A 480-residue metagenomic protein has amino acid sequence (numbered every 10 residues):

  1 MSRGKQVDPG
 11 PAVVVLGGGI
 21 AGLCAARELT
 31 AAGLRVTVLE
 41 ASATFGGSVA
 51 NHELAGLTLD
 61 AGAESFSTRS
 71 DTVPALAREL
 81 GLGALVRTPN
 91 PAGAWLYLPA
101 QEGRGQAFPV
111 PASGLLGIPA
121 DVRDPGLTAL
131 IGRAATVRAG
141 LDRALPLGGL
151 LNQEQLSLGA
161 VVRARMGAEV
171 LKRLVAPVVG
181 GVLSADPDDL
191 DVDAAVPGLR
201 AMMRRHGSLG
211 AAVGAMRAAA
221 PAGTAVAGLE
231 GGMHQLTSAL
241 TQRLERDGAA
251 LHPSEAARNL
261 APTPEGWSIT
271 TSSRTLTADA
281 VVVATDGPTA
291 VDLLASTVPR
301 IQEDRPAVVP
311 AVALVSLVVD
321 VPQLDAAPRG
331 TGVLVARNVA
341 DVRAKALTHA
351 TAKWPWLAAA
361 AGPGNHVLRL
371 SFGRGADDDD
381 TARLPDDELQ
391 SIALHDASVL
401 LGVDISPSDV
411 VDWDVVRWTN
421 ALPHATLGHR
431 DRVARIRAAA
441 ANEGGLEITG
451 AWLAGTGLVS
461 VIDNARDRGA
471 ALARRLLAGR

Functional and structural regions predicted by a protein language model:
S2, D8, A32, A256-L368 (+3 more regions): Mid-domain catalytic core of redox enzymes that form a hydrophobic substrate pocket/lid adjacent to a catalytic redox
R3-Q6, A112-L115, L347-R480: Conserved flavin/dinucleotide-binding core of flavoenzymes
P11-V38: N-terminal Rossmann-like FAD-binding beta1-loop-alpha1 element of flavoenzymes
G17, N90, P253-E255, A261 (+2 more regions): Short loop/edge segments at beta-strand edges and connector loops that shape dinucleotide/nucleotide cofactor-binding
A21, T44, P288: Conserved Rossmann-like nucleotide-cofactor binding loop
T30-L54: Glycine-rich FAD pyrophosphate-binding loop
A55-L147: Dinucleotide-binding Rossmann-like beta1-alpha1 core, especially the glycine-rich loop that anchors the ADP
A139-E255, N259: Active-site/ligand-binding neighborhood in enzyme catalytic cores
